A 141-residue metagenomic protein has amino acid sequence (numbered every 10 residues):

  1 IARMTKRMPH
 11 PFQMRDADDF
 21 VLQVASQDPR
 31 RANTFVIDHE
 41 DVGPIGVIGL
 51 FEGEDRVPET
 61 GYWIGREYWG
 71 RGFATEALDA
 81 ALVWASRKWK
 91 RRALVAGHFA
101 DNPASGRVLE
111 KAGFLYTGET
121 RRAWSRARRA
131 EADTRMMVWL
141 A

Functional and structural regions predicted by a protein language model:
I1, S26-P29, S86, K90: Generic structural signal for secondary-structure transition and capping sites
A2-Q23: Conserved GNAT-fold acetyl-CoA-binding loop/helix
M4-H10, R31-D38: A short, aromatic/hydrophobic, helix- or strand-capping loop or linear motif that either lines the entrance/gate
M8-H10, D28, G43, V57: Intrinsic-disorder/low-complexity coil detector
L22-V36, G46: A short helix-loop-beta-strand connector motif used in the catalytic cores of GNAT acetyltransferases and, in some
V36-A141: Acyl-donor (CoA/ACP) binding surface of acyl/acetyltransferases
